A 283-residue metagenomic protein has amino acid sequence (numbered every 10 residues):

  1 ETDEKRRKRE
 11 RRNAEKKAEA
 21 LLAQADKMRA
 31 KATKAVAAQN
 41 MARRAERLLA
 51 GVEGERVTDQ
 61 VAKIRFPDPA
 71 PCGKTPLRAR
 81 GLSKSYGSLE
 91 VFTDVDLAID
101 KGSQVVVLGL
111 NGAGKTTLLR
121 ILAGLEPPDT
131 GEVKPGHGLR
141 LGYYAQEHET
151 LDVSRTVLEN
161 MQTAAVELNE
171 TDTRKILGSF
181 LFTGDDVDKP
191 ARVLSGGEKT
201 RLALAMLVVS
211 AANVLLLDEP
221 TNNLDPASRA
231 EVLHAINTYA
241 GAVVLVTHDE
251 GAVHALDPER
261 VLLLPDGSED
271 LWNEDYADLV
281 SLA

Functional and structural regions predicted by a protein language model:
E1-K5, F66-A283: ABC ATP-binding cassette signature C-motif
T2-D94, A98-K101, A283: Coupling and communication elements adjacent to P-loop NTPase active sites across diverse families
